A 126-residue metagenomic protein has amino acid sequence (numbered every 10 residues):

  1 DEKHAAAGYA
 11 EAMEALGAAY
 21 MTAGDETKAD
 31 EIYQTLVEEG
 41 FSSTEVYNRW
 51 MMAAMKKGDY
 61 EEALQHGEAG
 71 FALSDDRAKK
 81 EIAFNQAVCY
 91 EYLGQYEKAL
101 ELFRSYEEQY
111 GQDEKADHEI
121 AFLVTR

Functional and structural regions predicted by a protein language model:
A7, F41, D75-R77, G111: Short coil turns that delineate tetratricopeptide repeat
E11, T44-E45, K79-E81, K115 (+1 more regions): Start-of-helix register in tetratricopeptide repeats
T22, K56-K57, Y92, R126: Register position in tetratricopeptide repeats
